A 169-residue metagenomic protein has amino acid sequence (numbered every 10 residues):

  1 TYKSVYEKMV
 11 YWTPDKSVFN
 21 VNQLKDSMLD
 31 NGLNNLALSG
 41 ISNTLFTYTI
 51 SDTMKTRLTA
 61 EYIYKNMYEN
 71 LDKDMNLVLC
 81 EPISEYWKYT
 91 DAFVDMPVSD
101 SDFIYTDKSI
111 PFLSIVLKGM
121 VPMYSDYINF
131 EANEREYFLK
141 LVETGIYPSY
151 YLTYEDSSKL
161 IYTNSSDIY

Functional and structural regions predicted by a protein language model:
Y2-K25, L29-G32, S42-Y169: Active-site-proximal substrate-binding groove within the catalytic cores of carbohydrate-active enzymes
